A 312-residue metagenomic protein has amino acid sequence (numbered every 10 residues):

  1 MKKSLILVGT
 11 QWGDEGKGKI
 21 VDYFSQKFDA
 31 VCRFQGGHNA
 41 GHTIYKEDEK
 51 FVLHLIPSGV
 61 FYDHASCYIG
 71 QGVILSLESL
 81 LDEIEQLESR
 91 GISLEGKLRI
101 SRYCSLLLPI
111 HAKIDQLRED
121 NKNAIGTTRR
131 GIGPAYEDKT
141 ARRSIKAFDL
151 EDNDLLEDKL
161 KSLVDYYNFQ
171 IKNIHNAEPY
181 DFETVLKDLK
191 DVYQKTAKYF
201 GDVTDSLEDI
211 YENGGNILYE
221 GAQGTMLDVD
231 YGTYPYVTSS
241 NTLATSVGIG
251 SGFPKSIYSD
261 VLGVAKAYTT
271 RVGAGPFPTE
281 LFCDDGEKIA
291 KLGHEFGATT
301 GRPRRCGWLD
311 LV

Functional and structural regions predicted by a protein language model:
M1-V312: Non-transmembrane, aqueous-exposed alpha-helical and coiled segments at domain scale
